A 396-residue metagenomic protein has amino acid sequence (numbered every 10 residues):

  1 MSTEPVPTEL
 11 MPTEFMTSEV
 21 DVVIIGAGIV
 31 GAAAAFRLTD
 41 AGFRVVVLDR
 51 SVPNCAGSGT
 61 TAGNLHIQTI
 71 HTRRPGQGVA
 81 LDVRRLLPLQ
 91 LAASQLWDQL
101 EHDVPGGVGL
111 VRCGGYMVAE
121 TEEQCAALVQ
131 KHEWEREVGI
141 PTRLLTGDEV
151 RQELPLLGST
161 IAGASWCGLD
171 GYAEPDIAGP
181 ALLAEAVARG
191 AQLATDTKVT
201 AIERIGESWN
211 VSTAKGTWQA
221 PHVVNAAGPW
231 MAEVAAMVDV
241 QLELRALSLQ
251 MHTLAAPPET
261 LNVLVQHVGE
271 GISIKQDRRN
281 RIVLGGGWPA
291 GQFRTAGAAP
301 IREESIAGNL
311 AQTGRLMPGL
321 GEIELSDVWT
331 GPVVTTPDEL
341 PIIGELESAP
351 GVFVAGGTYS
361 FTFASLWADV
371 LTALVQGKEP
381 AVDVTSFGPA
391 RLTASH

Functional and structural regions predicted by a protein language model:
V22-V47: N-terminal Rossmann-like FAD-binding beta1-loop-alpha1 element of flavoenzymes
D40-T60: Glycine-rich FAD pyrophosphate-binding loop
N54-C55, T217-N262: Central helical "cap/lid" subdomain
N64-E149, G271, Q312: Dinucleotide-binding Rossmann-like beta1-alpha1 core, especially the glycine-rich loop that anchors the ADP
V83, P257-A349: Active-site lid/adjacent beta-loop-alpha segment flanking the redox-cofactor pocket in flavoenzymes
G106-M117, K131, V138, T142-R189 (+2 more regions): Helix-loop-beta segment of a Rossmann-like dinucleotide-binding subdomain
S165-P221: Helical element adjacent to the flavin cofactor pocket in flavoenzyme catalytic cores
R315-H396: C-terminal catalytic lobe of FAD-dependent flavoproteins
